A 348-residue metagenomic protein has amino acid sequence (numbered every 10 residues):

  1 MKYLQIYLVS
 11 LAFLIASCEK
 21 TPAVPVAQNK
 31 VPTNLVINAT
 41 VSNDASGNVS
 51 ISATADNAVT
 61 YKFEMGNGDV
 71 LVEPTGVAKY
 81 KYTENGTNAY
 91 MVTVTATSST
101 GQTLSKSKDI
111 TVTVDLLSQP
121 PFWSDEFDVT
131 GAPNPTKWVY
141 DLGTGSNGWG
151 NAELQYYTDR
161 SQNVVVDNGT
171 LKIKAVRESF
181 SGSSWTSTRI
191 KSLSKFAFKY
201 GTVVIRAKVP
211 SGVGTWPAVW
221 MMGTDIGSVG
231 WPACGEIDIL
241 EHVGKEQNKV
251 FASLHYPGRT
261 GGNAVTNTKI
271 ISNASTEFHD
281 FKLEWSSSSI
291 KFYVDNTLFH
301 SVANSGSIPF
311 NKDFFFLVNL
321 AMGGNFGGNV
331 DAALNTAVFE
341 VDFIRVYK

Functional and structural regions predicted by a protein language model:
M1-Q5, E19: Positively charged n-region of N-terminal signal peptides that target proteins for export
L14-S17: C-terminal motif of bacterial Sec signal peptides marking the signal peptidase cleavage site
E19-Q28, T33-S52, T60-M65, E73-T100 (+1 more regions): GH16 jelly-roll
